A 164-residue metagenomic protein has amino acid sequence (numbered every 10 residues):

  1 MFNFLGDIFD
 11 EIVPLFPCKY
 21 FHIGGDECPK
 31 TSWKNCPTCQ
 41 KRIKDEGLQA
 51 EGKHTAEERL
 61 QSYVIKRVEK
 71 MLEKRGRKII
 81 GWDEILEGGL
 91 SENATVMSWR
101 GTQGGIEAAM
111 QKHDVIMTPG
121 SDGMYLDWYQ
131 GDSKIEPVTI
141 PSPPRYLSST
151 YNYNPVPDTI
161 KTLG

Functional and structural regions predicted by a protein language model:
F2-Y20, E27, K41-G164: Substrate-binding groove of N-acetylhexosamine-processing glycoside hydrolases
T31-N35: Short acidic/His/Gly/Ser-rich catalytic and metal-binding motifs that mark active-site loops of diverse hydrolases
